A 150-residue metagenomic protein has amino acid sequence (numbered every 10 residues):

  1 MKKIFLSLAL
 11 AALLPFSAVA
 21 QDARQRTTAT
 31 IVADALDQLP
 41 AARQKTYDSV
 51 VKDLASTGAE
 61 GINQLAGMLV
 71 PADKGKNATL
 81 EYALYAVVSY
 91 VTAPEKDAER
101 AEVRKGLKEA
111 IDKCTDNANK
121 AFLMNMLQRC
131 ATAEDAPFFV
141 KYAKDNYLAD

Functional and structural regions predicted by a protein language model:
M1-I4: Positively charged n-region of N-terminal signal peptides that target proteins for export
S7-P15: Bacterial N-terminal signal peptides
F16-A20: Sec/Tat signal peptide C-region and signal peptidase I cleavage site
D22-D37, A59-P71, A93-I111, A121 (+1 more regions): Amphipathic alpha-helical scaffolding segments comprising HEAT/armadillo-like alpha-solenoid repeats
P40, S49-T57: Alpha-helical segment of the N-proximal tetratricopeptide repeat
R43-Y47, I62, K76-L80, K120 (+2 more regions): Residue-level detector of extended alpha-helical repeat arrays and alpha-solenoid scaffolds
K52-A55, V70, L84-T92, Q128: Structural signature of alpha-helical solenoid repeat scaffolds
D73-V91, Y147-D150: Long amphipathic alpha-helical scaffold regions
